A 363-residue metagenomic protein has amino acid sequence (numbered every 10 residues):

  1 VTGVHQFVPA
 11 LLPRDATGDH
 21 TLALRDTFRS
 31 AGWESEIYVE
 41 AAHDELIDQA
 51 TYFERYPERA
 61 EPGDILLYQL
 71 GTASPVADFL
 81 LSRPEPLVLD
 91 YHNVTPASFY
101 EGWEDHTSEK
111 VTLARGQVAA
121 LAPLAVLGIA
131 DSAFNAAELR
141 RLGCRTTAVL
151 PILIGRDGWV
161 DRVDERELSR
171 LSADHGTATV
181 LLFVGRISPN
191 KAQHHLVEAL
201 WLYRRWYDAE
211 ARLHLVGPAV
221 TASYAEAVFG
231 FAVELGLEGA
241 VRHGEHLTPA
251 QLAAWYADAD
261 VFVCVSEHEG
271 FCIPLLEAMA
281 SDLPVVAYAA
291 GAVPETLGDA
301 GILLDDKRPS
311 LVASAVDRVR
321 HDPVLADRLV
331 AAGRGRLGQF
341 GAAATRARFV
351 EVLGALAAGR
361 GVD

Functional and structural regions predicted by a protein language model:
D19, T179, S188-R204, S223-E226 (+1 more regions): A conserved mid-protein helix/loop that constitutes part of the nucleotide-sugar donor-binding site
V39-H43, R212-F229: Glycosyltransferase donor-sugar binding loop
I129, R170-K191, V197-L200, H214: Conserved donor-binding/catalytic core segment of Leloir-type glycosyltransferases
G217, A225-A250: Nucleotide-activated donor-binding/catalytic signature segment of Leloir-type glycosyltransferases, i.e., the conserved
A254-A259: Short alpha-helical donor nucleotide-sugar binding micro-motif in glycosyltransferases
E267: Aromatic "clamp/platform" in nucleotide-sugar-dependent glycosyltransferases that forms part of the donor/acceptor
L275, P284-A287: Short hydrophobic beta-strand element within catalytic cores of glycosyltransferases and related nucleotide-activated
I302-S310, R318-P323: Conserved acidic donor-binding segment of nucleotide-sugar-dependent glycosyltransferases
